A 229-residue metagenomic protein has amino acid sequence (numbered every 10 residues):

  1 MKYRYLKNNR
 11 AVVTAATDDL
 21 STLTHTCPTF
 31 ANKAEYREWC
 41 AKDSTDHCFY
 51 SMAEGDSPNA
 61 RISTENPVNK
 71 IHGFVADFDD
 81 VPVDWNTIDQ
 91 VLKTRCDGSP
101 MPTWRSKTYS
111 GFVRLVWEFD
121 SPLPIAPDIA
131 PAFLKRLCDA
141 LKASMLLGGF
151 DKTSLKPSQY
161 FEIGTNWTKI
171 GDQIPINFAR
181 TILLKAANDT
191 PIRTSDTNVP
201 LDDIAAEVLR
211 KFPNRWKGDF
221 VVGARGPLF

Functional and structural regions predicted by a protein language model:
M1-G73, P82-N86, R215: DNA replication initiation on ssDNA origins
M1-K2, L6, C96-K107: Short, glycine- and small/hydrophobic-rich beta-strand elements in well-ordered beta-sheets
N8, T24, E35, P122 (+1 more regions): Catalytic "initiation/cleavage/transfer" segments centered on a nucleophilic residue and adjacent nucleic-acid-engaging
T14-A16, P58-I62, R114-W117, I170-P175 (+1 more regions): Short, solvent-exposed polar/charged micro-motifs at secondary-structure junctions
A15-A31, G171-L183, D219-L228: Short, polar loop/linker segments at the starts of domains and inter-domain junctions
T45, D97, M101, A143-L147: Short aromatic/hydrophobic-glycine micro-motifs
E65, N69-G98, Y109-K142, Q159-K169 (+1 more regions): Modules that initiate DNA replication and primer synthesis
T103-S110, D151-K156: Short beta-strand
